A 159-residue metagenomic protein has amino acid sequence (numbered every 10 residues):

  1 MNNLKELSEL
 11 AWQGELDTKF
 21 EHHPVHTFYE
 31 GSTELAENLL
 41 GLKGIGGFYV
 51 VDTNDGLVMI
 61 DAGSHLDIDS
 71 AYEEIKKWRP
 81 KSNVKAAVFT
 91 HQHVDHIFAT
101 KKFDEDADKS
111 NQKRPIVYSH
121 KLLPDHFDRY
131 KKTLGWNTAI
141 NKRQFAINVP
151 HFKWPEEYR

Functional and structural regions predicted by a protein language model:
M1-D17: N-terminal non-globular leader segments, chiefly Sec-dependent signal peptides
N2-E6, K121-R129: Short, solvent-exposed beta-strand-terminating loops
W12-G31: Blade/loop signatures of beta-propeller domains
V25, L66-Y118: Active-site metal-binding motif and surrounding structural segment of the metallo-beta-lactamase
V25-P80: Conserved beta-strand hairpin/beta-sheet module of binuclear metal-dependent hydrolase folds, prominently
L42, N54, A99-T100, F127-K131: Short, solvent-exposed loop/turn and secondary-structure capping segments
G46-F48, S64-L66, Q92-D95, L123-D125: Solvent-exposed loop/turn segments at secondary-structure junctions within structured extracellular/periplasmic domains
D125-R159: Metallo-beta-lactamase
